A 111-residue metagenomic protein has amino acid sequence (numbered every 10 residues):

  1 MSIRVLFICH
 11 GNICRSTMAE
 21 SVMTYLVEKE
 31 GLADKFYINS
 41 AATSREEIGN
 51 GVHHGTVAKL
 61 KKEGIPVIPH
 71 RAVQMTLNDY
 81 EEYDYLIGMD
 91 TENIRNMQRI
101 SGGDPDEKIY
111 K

Functional and structural regions predicted by a protein language model:
M1-E82: Conserved active-site segments centered on acidic
V73-K111: Glycine/proline-rich loop-helix segments at beta-alpha junctions forming the active-site rim of enzyme cores
